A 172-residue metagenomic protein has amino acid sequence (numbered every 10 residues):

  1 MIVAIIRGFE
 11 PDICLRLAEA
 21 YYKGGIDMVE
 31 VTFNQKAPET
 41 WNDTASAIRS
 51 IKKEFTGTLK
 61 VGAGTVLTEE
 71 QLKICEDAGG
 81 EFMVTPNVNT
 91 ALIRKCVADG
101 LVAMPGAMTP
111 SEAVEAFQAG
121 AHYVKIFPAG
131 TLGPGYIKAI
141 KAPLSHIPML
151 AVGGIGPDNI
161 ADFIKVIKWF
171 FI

Functional and structural regions predicted by a protein language model:
M1-A78, V88, A98, H146 (+2 more regions): Conserved N-terminal beta1-alpha1 strand-loop-helix module at the mouth
I2-I6, V29-V31, V61-G64, M83-T85 (+4 more regions): Hydrophobic faces of well-ordered beta-strands that scaffold small-molecule active sites in alpha/beta enzyme cores
Y22, G79-F82, L101-M104, H122-V124 (+2 more regions): Short, hinge-like loop/turn segments at secondary-structure boundaries
E39, I93, P134: Glycine/Thr-rich phosphate-binding loops of Rossmann-like dinucleotide-binding domains
R49-G57, M104-T109, Y123-G130, L144-M149: Short, structured secondary-structure boundary patches
P86-T131: Histidine/lysine/aspartate-rich catalytic loop segments that bind and position anionic ligands
T90, Y123-I172: Active-site/ligand-binding-proximal alpha/beta "capping" segment
